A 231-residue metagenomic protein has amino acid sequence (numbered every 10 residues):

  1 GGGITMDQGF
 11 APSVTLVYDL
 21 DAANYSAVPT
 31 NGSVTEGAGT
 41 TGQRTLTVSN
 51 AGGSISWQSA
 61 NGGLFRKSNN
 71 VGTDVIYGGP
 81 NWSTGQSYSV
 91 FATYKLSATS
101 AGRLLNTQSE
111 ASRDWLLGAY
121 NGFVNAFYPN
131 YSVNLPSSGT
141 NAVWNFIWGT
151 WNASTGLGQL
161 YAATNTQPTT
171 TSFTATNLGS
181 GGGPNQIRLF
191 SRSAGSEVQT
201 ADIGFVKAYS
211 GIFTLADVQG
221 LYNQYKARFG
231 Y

Functional and structural regions predicted by a protein language model:
G1-N70, Q219-Y231: Extracytoplasmic low-complexity segments
L16, Y88, R113, V143 (+3 more regions): Residues that flank catalytic or metal-binding motifs in active/ligand-binding sites
Y18-A22, S89-A98, I147-G149, L189 (+1 more regions): Short hydrophobic/aromatic patches on beta-strands that form ligand-binding or substrate-lining surfaces
A22-T30, K95-S100, E110-A111, N152-G156 (+3 more regions): Acidic glycine-/aspartate-rich tracts in secreted/extracellular proteins
T41-G72, W82, F91-S100, T107-N177: Extracellular glycan-interaction surfaces
T73-G79, L104-N106, R188-F190: Beta-strand-rich extracellular passenger or scaffold domains
V133, S180-A208, F213: Extracellular glycan-interaction patches encoded by glycine-rich segments
